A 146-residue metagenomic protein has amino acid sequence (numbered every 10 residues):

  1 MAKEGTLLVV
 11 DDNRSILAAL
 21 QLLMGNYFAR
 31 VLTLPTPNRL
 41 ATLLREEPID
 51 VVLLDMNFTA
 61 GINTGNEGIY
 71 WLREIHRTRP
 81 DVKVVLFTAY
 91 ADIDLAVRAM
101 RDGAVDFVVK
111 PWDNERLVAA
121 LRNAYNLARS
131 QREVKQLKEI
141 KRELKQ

Functional and structural regions predicted by a protein language model:
M1-L8, R14, Q21, N38: Non-catalytic signal-transmission and effector/linker regions of two-component phosphorelay proteins
R14-T33, V51: Two-component/phosphorelay signaling modules centered on CheY-like receiver
F28-N38, L43, N63-T64: Short hydrophobic/Thr-rich beta-strand motif most characteristic of the beta2 strand and flanking loop of CheY-like
G61-D81, R98: Short amphipathic alpha-helix used as the core "switch/output" element in two-component signaling
D94, V108-Y125: C-terminal output helix
A128-Q146: CheY-like receiver
